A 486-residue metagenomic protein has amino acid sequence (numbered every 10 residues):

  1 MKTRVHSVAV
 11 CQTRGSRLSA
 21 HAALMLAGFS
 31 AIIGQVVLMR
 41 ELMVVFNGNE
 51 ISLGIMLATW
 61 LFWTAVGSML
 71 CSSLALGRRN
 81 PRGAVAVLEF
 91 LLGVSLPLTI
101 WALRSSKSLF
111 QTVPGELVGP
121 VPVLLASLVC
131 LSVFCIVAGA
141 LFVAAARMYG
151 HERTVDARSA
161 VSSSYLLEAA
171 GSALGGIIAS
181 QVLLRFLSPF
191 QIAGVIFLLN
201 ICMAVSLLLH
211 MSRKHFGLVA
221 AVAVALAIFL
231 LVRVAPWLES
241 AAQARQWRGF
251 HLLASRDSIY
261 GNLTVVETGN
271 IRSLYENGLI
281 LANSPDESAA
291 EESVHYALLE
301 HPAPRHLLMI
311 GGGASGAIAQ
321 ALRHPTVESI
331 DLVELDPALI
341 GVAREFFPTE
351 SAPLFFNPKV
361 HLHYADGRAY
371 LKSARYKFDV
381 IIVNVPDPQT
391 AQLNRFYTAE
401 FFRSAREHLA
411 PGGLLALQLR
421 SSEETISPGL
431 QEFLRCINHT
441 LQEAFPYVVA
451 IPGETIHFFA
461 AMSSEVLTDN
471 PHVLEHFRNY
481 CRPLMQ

Functional and structural regions predicted by a protein language model:
M1-L467, P471-E475, N479-R482: Alpha-helical transmembrane segments of multi-pass membrane proteins
